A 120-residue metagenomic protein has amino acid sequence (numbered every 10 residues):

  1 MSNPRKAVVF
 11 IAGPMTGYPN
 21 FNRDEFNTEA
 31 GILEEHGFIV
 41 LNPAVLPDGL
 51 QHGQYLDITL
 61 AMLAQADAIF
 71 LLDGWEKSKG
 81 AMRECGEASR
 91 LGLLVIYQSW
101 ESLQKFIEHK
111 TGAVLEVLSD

Functional and structural regions predicted by a protein language model:
M1-D120: Conserved catalytic or regulatory cores that recognize and/or transform ribose-phosphate-containing ligands
